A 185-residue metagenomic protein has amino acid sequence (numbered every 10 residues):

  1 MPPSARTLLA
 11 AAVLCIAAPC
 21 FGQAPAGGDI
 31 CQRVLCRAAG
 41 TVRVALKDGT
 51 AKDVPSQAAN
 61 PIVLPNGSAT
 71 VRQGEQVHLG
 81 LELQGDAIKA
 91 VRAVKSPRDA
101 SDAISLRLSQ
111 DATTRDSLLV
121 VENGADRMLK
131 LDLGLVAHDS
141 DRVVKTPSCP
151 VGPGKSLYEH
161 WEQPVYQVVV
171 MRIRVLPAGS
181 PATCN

Functional and structural regions predicted by a protein language model:
M1-L9: Bacterial N-terminal signal peptides that target proteins for export
A17-P19: N-terminal signal peptide c-region/cleavage motif recognized by signal peptidases
Q23-I88: Long, contiguous interaction/targeting segments characteristic of exported/extracellular or secretory-pathway proteins
N60-L83, H138-V175: Intrinsically disordered, low-complexity Pro/Gly/Ser/Thr-rich segments with frequent PxxP/GP/PP motifs and embedded
R72, G80, G85-T113: Low-complexity, acidic Ser/Thr/Pro/Gly-rich terminal tails and inter-domain linkers that flank the onset of structured
L119-R127: Asparagine-centered strand-capping/turn motif at beta-strand->loop junctions
M128-R142: Short acidic, flexible loop segments centered on an aromatic residue
G179-N185: Edge beta-strands of extracellular beta-sandwich domains
